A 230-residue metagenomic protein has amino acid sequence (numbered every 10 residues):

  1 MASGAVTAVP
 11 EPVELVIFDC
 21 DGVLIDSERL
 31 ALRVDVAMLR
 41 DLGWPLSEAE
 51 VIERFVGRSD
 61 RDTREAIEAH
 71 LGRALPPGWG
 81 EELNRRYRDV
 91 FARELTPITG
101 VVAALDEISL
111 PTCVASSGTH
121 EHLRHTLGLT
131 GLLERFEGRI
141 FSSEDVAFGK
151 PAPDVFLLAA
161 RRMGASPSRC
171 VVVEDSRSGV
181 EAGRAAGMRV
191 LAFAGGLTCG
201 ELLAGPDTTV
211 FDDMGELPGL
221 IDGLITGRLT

Functional and structural regions predicted by a protein language model:
M1-E14, L110, T119-T230: Asp-based, Mg2+/Mn2+-dependent phosphohydrolase catalytic module
A2-E53: Active-site neighborhood of HAD-like aspartate-dependent phosphohydrolases
P12, D89-V114, H120-R124: Short, acidic loop-to-helix structural element flanking the phosphoryl-transfer center in phosphate-processing enzymes
D26, V114-S116, A192: Hydrophobic residues in well-ordered beta-strands that form the structural core
R33, D41-L71, P77-G78: Alpha-helical substrate-recognition element adjacent to the catalytic core
R40, D106, R184: Anion (oxyanion) recognition and catalysis
F55-S59, E82, T96-G100, G118 (+3 more regions): Short beta->alpha linker loops
E65-A103: Metal-dependent phosphoesterase signature
